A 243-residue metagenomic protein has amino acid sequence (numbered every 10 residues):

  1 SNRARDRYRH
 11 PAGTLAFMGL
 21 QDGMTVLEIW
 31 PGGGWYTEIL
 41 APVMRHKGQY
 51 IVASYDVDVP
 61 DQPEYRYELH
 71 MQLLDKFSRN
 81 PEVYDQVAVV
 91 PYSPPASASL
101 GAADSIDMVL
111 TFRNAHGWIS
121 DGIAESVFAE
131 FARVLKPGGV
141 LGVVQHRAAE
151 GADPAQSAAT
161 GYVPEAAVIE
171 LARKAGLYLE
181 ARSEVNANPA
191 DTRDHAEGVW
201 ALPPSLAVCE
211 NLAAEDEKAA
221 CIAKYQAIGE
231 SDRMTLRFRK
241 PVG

Functional and structural regions predicted by a protein language model:
Q21-G32: Conserved class I S-adenosyl-L-methionine
G23, H46-K47, L135-L141: Short glycine-dipeptide loop
A41-P42, A124-P137: A short glycine-rich, Lys/Arg-flanked "PGG" loop and its adjoining helix->strand segment in the class I
I51-A53, G138-H146: Conserved beta-strand signature within the Rossmann-like core of class I S-adenosyl-L-methionine
E64-A98: S-adenosyl-L-methionine
Y84, A98-V109: A short acidic, Gly/Pro-enriched loop at the edge of an enzyme's catalytic core that lines a small-molecule cofactor
P95, G117-E130: A short, conserved alpha-helix within the catalytic core of class I
T192-G243: Core SAM-dependent methyltransferase catalytic element
